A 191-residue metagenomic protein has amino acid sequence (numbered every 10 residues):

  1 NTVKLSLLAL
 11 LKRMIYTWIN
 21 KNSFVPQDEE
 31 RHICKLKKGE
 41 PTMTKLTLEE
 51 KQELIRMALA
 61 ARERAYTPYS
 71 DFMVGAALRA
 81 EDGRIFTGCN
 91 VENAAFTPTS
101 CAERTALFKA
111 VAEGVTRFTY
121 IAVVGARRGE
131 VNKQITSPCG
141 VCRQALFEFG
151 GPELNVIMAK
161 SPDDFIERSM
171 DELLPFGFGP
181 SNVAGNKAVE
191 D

Functional and structural regions predicted by a protein language model:
L8-L10, K21-V25, E29: N-terminal amphipathic/hydrophobic targeting modules at extreme N-termini, encompassing cleavable Sec/SRP-type signal
D28-T42: Short, Lys/Arg-enriched N-terminal segments with co-localized hydrophobic residues within the first ~10-30 amino acids
K38-R56, S161: Short, compositionally biased leader-like segments
L54-T67: Short, basic/aromatic recognition patches
D71-A80, I157: Short beta-strand scaffold segments in enzyme catalytic cores
T87-N182: Zn2+-dependent cytidine deaminase-like catalytic core
